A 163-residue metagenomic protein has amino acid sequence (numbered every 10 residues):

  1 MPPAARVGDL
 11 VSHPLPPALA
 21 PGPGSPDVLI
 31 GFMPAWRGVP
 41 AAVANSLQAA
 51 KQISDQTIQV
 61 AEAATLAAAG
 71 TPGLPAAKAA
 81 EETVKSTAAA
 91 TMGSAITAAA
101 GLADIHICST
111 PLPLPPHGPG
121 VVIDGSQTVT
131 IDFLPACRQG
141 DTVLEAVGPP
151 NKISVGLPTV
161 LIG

Functional and structural regions predicted by a protein language model:
P2-G163: Intrinsically disordered, low-complexity proline/glycine-rich segments
